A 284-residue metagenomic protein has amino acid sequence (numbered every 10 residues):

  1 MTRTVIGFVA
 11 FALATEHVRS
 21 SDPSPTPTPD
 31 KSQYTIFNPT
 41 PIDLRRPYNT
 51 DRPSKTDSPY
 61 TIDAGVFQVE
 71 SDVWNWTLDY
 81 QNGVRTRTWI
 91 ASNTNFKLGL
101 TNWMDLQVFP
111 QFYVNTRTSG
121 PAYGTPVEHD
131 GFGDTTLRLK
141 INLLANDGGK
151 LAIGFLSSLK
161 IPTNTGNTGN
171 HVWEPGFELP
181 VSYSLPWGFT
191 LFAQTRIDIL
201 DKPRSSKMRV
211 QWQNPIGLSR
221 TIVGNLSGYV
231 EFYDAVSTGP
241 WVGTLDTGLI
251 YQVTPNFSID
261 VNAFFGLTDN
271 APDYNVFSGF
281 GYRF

Functional and structural regions predicted by a protein language model:
M1-T2, S20: Extreme N-termini of proteins with methionine-enriched Sec-type signal peptides or N-terminal signal-anchor
R3-A12: Bacterial N-terminal signal peptides
L13-R19: C-terminal segment of classical bacterial N-terminal signal peptides
S21-F284: Transmembrane beta-barrel domains of Gram-negative outer membranes and organellar outer membranes
